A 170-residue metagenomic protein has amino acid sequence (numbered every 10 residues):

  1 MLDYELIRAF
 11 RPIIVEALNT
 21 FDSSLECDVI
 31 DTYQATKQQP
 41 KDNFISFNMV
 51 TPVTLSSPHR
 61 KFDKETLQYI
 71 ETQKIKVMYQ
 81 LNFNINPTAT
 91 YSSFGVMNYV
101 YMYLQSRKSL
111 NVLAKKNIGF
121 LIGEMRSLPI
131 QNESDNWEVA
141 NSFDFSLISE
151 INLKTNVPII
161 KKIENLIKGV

Functional and structural regions predicted by a protein language model:
M1-Q68, E164, G169-V170: Small/polar-rich, solvent-exposed N-terminal microdomains that initiate assembly or binding
E5, T90-V96: Short, conserved charged micro-motifs
A9-I13, G95, Y99, Y103: Long, highly charged amphipathic alpha-helices
L55, Y91-S93, I151-T155: Residue-level signal for secondary-structure boundary sites
T66-Q73, N132: Short beta-strand/turn micro-motifs at beta-sheet edges
Q73-Y91, V100, V139-S149: Oligomerization/assembly interface segments of phage tail-like spikes and tubes
G95, Y103-N152: Acidic-leaning, charged glycine-interspersed low-complexity segments
I151-K168: Mixed-charge, glycine-accented linear interaction segment located at domain edges/termini
